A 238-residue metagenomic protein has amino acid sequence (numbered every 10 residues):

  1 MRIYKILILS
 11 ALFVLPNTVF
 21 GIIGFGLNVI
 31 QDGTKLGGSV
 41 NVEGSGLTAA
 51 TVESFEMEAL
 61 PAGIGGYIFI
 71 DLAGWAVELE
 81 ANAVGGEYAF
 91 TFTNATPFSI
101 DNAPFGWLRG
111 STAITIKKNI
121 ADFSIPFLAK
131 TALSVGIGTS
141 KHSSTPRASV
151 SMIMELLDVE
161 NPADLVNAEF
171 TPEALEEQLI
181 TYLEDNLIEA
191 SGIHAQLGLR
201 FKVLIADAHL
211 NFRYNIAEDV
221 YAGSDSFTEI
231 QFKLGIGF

Functional and structural regions predicted by a protein language model:
M1-G26: Cleavable N-terminal export/targeting peptides
F20-V77: Short glycine/proline- and aromatic-enriched beta-strand/turn motifs that initiate or cap beta-hairpins
I23-F25, A73-L79, F123-I125, V203-L210: Repeated loop/turn-to-beta-strand initiation elements of outer-membrane beta-barrel proteins
G24-G26, S226-F238: Outer-membrane beta-barrel "beta-signal"
N28-T34, E80-G86, G138-H142, N211-A217 (+1 more regions): Outer-membrane beta-barrel pore domains and translocons
G37-E56, G85-R109, S143-E189, V220-G223 (+1 more regions): Flexible, solvent-exposed loop segments that connect beta-strands
A62-L72, T112-K118, I137-K141, A195-V203 (+3 more regions): Residues on the lipid-exposed face of transmembrane beta-strands in outer-membrane beta-barrel proteins
I64-D158: Gram-negative (and chloroplast) outer-membrane scaffold detector with strong preference for beta-barrel transmembrane
